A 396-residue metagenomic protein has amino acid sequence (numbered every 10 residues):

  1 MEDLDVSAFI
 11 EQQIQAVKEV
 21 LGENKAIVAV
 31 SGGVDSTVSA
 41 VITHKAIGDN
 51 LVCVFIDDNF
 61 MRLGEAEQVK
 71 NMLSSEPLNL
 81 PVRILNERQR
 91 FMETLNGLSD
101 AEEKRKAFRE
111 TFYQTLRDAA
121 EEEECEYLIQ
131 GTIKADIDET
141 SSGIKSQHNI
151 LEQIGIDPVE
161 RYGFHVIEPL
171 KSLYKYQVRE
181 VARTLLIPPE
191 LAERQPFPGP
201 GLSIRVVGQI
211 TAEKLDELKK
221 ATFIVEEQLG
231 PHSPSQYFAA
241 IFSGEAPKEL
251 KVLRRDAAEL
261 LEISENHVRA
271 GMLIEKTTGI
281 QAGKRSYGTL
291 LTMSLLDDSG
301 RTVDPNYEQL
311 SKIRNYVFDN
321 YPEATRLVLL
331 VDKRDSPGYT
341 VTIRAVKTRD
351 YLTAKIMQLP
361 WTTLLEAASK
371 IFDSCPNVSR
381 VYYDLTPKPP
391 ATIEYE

Functional and structural regions predicted by a protein language model:
M1-E396: ATP/NTP-dependent adenylation/nucleotidyl-transfer catalytic domains that generate, transfer, or process NMP-activated
